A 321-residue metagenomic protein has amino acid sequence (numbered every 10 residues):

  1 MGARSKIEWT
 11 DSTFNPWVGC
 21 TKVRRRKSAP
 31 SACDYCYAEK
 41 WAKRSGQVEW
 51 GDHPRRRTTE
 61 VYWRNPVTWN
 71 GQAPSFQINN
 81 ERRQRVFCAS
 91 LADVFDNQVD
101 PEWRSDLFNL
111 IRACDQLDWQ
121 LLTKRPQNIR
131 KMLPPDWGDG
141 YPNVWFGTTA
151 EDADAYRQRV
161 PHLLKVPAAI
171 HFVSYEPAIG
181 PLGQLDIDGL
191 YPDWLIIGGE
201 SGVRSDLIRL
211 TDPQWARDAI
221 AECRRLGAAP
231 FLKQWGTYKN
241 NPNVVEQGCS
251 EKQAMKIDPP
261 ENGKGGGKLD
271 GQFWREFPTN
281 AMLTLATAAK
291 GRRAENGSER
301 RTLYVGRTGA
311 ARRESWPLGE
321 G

Functional and structural regions predicted by a protein language model:
M1-R85: N-terminal [4Fe-4S]-dependent radical SAM core
M1-W17, I179, D186-G321: Auxiliary Fe-S-binding modules of radical SAM enzymes
R4, T10-D11, Q47, G51 (+7 more regions): Generic preference for well-ordered secondary structure
Q47-V48, P134, P242-E246: Short aromatic-enriched loop/helix-cap "lid" or pocket-rim segments at secondary-structure transitions that line
W63-K233, Y238-N241: Conserved AdoMet/S-adenosylmethionine-binding subsite of the radical SAM
